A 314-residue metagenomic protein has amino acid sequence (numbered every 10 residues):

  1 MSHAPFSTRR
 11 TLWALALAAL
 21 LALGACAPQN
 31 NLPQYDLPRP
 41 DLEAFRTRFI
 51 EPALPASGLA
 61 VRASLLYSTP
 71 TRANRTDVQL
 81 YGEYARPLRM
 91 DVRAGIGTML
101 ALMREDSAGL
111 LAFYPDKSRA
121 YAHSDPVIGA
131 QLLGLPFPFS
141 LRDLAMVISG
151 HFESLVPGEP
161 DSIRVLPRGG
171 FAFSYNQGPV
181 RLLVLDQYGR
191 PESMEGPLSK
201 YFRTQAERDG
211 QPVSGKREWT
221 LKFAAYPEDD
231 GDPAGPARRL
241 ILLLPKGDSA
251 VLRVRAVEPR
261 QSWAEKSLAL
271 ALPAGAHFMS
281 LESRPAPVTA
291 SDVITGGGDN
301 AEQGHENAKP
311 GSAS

Functional and structural regions predicted by a protein language model:
S2-L15: Bacterial N-terminal signal peptides that target proteins for export
W13-G24: Bacterial N-terminal signal peptides
C26-R75, S283-S314: N-terminal leader/targeting segments and the immediate start of mature chains
E51-L59, T71-N74, Y81-R86, L166 (+1 more regions): Edge/loop elements at the starts and ends of beta-strands within beta-rich repeat scaffolds
S64-P70, G95-G97, A108, K117 (+3 more regions): Hydrophobic lipid-interacting interfaces of membrane-associated proteins
P87-D143: An acidic-aromatic
H123-L166, F278-D299, N307-S314: C-terminal low-complexity, charged extensions that often adopt amphipathic alpha-helices
D161-V288: Gly/Pro-enriched, hydrophobic low-complexity segments that function as extracytoplasmic propeptides/linkers
